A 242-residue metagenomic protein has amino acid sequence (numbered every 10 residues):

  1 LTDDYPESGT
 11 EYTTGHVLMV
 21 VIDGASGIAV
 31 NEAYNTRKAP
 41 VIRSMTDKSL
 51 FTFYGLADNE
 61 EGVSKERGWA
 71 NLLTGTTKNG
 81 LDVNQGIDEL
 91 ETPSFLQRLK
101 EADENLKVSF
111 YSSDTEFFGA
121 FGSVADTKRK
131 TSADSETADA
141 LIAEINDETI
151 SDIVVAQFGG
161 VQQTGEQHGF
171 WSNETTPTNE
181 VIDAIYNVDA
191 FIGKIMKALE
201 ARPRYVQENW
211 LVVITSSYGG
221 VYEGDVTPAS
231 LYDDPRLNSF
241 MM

Functional and structural regions predicted by a protein language model:
L1-T14: Bacterial Sec-dependent N-terminal signal peptides
T14-G27, M45, L99, D152-G159 (+3 more regions): Beta-strand elements within well-structured catalytic alpha/beta cores of enzymes that handle phosphate/sulfate esters
M19, V41, N187-P228: Metal-dependent active-site segment of extracytoplasmic phospho-/sulfohydrolases and closely related
D23-I28, F51-T52, N59-S64, T77-N79 (+3 more regions): Solvent-exposed loop/turn segments at secondary-structure junctions within structured extracellular/periplasmic domains
I28-R67: Short, structured active-site-proximal loop/turn typified by the sulfatase FGly-forming signature C/S-X-P-X-R
R67-G75, S230-M242: Substrate-binding rim/cap in mid-to-C-terminal beta-strand-loop elements of soluble/periplasmic
N79-T137: Catalytic-site neighborhoods of secreted/periplasmic enzymes that process anionic sulfate/phosphate groups
F118-T127, I142, D147-A190, K194 (+1 more regions): Active-site His/acidic residue clusters
